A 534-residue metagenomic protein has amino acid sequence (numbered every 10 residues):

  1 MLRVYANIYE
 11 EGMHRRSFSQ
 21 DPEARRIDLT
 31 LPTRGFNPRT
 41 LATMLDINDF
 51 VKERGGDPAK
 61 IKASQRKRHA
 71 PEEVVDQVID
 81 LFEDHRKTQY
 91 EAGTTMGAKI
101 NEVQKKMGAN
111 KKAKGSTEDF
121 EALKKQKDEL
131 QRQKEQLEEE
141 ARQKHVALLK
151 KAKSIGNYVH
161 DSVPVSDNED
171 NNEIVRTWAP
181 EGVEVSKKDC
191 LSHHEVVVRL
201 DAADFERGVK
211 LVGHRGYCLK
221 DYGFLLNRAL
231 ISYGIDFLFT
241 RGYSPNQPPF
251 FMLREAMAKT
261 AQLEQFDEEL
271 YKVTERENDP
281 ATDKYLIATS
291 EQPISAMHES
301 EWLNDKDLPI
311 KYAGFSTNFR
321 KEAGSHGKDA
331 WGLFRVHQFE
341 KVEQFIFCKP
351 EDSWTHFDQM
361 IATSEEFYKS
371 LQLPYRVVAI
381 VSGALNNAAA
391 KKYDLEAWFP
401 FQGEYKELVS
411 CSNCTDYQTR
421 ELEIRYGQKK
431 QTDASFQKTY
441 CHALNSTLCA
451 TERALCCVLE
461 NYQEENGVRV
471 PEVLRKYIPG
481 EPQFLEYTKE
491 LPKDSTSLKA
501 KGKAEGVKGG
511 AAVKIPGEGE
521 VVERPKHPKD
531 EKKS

Functional and structural regions predicted by a protein language model:
M1-A42: N-terminal mitochondrial targeting presequence
Y5, Y9, R25, P71 (+4 more regions): N-terminal non-cleavable signal-anchor helices
E11-R15, D21-A24, L29, K105 (+3 more regions): Intrinsic disorder/low-complexity segments enriched in polar/small residues
S17-F18, E23, T88, G156 (+1 more regions): Intrinsic structural disorder/low-complexity segments
A24, R34, T40, Y158 (+3 more regions): Intrinsically disordered, low-complexity segments enriched in proline/serine/threonine
N37-V183, A202: N-terminal alpha-helical targeting/anchoring segments
P71, T177-S534: TRNA-recognition modules of translation machinery and tRNA-sensing kinases, especially anticodon-binding
